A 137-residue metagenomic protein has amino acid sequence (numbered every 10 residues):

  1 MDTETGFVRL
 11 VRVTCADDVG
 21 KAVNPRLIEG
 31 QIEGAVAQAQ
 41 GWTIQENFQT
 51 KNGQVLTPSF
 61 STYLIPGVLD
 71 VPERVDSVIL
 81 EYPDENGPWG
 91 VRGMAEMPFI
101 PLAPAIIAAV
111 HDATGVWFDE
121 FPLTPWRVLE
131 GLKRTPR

Functional and structural regions predicted by a protein language model:
M1-R137: C-terminal catalytic domains of large/alpha subunits in multi-subunit enzymes
